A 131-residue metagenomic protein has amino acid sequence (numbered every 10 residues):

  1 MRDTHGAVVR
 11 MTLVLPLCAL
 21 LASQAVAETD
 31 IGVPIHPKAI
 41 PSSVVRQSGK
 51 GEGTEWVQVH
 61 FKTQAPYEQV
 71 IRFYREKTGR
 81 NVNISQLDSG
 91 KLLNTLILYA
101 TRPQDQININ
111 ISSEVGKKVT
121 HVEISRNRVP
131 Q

Functional and structural regions predicted by a protein language model:
M1-V9: N-terminal secretory signal peptides that target proteins for export/translocation
R10-A22: Bacterial N-terminal signal peptides
Q24-Q131: An acidic-aromatic pocket/loop used at catalytic or ligand-binding sites
